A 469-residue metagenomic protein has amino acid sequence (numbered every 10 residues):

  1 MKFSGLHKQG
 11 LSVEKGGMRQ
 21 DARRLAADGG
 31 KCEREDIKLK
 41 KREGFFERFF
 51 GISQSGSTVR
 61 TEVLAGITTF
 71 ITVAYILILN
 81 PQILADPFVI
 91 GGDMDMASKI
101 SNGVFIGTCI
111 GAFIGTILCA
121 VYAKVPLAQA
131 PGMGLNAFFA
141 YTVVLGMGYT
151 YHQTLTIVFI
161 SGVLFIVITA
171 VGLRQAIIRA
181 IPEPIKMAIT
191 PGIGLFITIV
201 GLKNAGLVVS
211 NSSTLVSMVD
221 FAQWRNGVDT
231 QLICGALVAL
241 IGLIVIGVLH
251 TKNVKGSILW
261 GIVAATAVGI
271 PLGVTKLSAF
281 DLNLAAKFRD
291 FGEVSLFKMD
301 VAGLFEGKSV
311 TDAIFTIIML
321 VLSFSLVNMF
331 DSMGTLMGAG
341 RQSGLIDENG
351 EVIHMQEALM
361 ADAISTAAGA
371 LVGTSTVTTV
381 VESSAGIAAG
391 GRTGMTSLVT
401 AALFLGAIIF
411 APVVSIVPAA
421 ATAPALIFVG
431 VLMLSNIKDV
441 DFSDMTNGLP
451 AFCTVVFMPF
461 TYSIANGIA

Functional and structural regions predicted by a protein language model:
M1-L39: Gram-positive cell-envelope targeting signals
E33-N102, A222-R225, I262-Q356: Helix-loop-helix hairpins and the membrane-proximal interhelical loops of multi-pass alpha-helical transport proteins
K41-N80, G111-A112, G132-I193, A339-N436: Helix-loop-helix junctions within the multi-pass membrane cores of secondary transporters/permeases
S55-G66, A97, S101-F105, A130 (+18 more regions): Hydrophobic, aromatic-rich alpha-helical transmembrane segments and their membrane-interface anchor motifs
V63, I83, I177, G256 (+3 more regions): Residue-level signature of catalytic and energy-coupling elements of molecular machines, predominantly ATP/GTP-dependent
G111-M133: Juxtamembrane transmembrane-helix boundary signature
I114-I117, T142, S325, M329-S332 (+4 more regions): Hydrophobic transmembrane alpha-helical segments of multi-pass transport and channel proteins
M147-V268, L398-A469: Membrane-embedded alpha-helical modules
